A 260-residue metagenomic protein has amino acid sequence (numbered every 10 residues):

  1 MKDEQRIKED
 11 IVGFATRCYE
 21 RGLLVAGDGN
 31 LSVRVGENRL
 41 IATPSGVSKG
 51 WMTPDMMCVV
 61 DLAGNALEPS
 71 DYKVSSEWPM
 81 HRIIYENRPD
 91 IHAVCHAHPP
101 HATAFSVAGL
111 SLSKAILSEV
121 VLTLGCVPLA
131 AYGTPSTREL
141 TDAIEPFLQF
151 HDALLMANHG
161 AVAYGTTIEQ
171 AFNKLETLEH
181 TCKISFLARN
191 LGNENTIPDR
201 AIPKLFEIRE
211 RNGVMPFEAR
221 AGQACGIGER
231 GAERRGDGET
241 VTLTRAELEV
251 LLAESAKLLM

Functional and structural regions predicted by a protein language model:
M1-M260: Glycine-rich flexible loops
